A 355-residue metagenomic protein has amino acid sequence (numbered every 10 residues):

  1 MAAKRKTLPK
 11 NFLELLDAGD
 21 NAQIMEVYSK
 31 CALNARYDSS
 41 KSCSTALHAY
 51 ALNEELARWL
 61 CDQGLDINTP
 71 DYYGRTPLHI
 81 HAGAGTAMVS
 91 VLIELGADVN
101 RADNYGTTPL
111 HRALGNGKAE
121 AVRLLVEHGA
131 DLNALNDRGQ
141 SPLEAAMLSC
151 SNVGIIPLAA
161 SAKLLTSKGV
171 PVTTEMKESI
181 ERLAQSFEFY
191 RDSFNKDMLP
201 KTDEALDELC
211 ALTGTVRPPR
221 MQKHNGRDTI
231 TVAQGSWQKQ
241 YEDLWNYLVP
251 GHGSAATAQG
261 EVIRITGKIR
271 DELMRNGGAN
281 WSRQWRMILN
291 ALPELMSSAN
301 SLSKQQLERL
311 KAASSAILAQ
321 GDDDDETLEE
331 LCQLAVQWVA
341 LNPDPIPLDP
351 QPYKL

Functional and structural regions predicted by a protein language model:
A2-Y50, L56-L60: N-terminal segments that cap or nucleate solenoid repeat domains
R5-F12, R36-A49, P70-P77, A102-T108 (+2 more regions): Ankyrin-repeat boundary/"N-cap" motif
E14-G19, H48-N53, I80-T86, R112-K118 (+1 more regions): Ankyrin repeat A-helix N-terminal signature
E26-L33, R58-D66, S90-D98, R123-D131 (+1 more regions): Ankyrin repeat domain, specifically the short helix-to-loop turn at the C-terminus of the second helix of each repeat
E94-L135: Internal alpha-helical scaffold/solenoid segments in large eukaryotic proteins
L135-L355: Ankyrin repeat (ANK) tandem arrays and their immediately adjacent linkers/low-complexity segments
